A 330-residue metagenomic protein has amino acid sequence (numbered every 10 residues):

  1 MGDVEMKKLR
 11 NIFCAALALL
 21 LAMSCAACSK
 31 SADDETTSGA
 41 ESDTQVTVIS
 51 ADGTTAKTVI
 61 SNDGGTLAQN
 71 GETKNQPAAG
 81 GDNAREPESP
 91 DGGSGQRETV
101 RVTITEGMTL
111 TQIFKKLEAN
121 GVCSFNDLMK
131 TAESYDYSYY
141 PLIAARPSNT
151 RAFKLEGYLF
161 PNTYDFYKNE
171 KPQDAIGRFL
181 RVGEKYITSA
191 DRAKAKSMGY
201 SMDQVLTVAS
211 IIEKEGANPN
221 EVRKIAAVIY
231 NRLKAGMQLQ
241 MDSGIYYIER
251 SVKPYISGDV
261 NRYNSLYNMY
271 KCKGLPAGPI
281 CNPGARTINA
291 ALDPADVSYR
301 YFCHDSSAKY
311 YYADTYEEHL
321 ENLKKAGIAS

Functional and structural regions predicted by a protein language model:
M1-E5: Short, Lys/Arg-enriched N-terminal segments with co-localized hydrophobic residues within the first ~10-30 amino acids
M6-F13: Bacterial N-terminal signal peptides that target proteins for export
S24-A27: C-terminal motif of bacterial Sec signal peptides marking the signal peptidase cleavage site
S29-S31: Bacterial signal peptide processing site
T36-T66, N70-N75: Post-signal peptide N-terminal segment of mature Sec-exported envelope proteins
A79-T99, T103-Q112, K116, F166-A175: Extracytoplasmic Gram-positive cell-surface binding/anchoring modules and repeats
T111, A119-C123, D136-S330: Bacterial extracytoplasmic/cell-wall-associated proteins, especially those involved in peptidoglycan
C123-E133: Extended intrinsically disordered, low-complexity coil regions enriched in Ser, Thr, Gly, Ala and often Pro
